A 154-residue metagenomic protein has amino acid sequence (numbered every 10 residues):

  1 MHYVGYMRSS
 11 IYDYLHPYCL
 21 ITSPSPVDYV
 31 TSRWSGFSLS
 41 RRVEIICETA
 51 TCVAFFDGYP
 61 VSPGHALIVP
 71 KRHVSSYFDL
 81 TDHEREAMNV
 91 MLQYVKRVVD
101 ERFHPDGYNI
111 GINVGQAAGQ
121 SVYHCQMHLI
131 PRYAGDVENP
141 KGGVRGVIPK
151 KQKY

Functional and structural regions predicted by a protein language model:
M1-P24, D28-Y154: HIT superfamily nucleotide-processing domains
